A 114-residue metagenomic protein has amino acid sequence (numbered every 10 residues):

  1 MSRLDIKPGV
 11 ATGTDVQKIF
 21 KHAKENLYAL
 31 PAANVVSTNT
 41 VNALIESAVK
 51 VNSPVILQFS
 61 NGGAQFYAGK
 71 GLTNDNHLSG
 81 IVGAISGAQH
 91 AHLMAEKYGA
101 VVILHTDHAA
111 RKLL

Functional and structural regions predicted by a protein language model:
M1-P31: N-terminal amphipathic alpha-helix/helix-capping segment at the start of soluble metabolic enzymes
A11-D15, V35-N42, V82, S86: Conserved active-site and cofactor/substrate-binding residues in soluble primary-metabolism enzymes
K18, A43, H90: Short Gly/charged-rich anion-binding patches and loops
K21-E25, E46-S53, H92-E96: Generic secondary-structure signature for well-ordered alpha-helical cores
L30-N34, V55-F59, V102-H108: Hydrophobic faces of well-ordered beta-strands that scaffold small-molecule active sites in alpha/beta enzyme cores
V35-G71: N-terminal low-complexity or amphipathic/hydrophobic leaders
N61-L114: Active-site beta->alpha loop and helix N-cap motifs at the rims of alpha/beta catalytic domains
